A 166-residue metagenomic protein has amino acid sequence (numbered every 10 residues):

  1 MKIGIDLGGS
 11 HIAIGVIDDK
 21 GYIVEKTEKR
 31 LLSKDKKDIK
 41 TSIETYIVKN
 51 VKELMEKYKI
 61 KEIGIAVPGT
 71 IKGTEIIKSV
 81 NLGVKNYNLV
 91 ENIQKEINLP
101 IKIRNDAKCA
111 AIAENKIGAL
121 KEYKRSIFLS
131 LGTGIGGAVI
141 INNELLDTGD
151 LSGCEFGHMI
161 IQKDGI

Functional and structural regions predicted by a protein language model:
K2-V67: Conserved phosphate-binding loops in N-terminal lobes of ATP-dependent enzymes of the actin/Hsp70/sugar-kinase
I5, N105, G149: Active-site flanking residues adjacent to catalytic metal/cofactor-binding acidic residues
S10, A107-K108, S152: A generic "binding-loop/recognition-motif" signal
S10, P68-I71, G132-G134: Short glycine-rich anion-binding loops that position phosphate/pyrophosphate groups of nucleotides and phosphorylated
G15-D18, E25-E28, K102, I117-I166: Glycine/GP-enriched mid-protein hinge/lid loop-to-helix segment characteristic of carbohydrate kinases
Y22-I23, I71, I76, L145-L146: Hydrophobic "anchor" residues
S33-V48, K61-I63, T70-R125: Glycine-rich phosphate-binding loop and adjoining helix at the ATP-binding site of ATP-dependent phosphoryl-transfer
